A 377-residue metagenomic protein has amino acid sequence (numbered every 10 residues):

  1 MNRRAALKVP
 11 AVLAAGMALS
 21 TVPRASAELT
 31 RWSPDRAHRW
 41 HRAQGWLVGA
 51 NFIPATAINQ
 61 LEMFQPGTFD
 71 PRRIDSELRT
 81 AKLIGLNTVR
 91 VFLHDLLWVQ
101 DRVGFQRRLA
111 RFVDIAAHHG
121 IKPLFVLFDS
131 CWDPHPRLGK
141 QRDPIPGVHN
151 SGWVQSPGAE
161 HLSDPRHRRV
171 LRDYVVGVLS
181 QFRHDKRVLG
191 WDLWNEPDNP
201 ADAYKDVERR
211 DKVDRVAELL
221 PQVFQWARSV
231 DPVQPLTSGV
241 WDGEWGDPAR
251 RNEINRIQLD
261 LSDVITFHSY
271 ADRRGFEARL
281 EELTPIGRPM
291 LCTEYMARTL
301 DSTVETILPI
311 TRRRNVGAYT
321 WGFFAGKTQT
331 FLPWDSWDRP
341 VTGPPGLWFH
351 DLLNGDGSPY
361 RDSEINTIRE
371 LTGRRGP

Functional and structural regions predicted by a protein language model:
A5-A25: N-terminal export signals
L29-S262, H268, R273-G275, I286 (+8 more regions): Active-site mouth of glycoside hydrolases
L280, D301-R312, T330-W337: Histidine/acidic-residue-rich catalytic or RNA/ligand-binding cores of hydrolases and nuclease-related proteins
M290-L291: Catalytic His-Asp charge-relay segment
T320: Active-site pocket-lining/capping segments in soluble small-molecule metabolic enzymes
Y360-P377: Carbohydrate-binding surfaces of carbohydrate-active enzymes
